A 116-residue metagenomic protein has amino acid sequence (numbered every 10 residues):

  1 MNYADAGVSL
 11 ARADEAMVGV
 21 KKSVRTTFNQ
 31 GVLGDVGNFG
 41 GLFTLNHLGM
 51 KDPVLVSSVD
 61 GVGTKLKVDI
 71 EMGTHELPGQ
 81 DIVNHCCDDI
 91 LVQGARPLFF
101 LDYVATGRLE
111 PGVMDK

Functional and structural regions predicted by a protein language model:
M1-V8: Generic N-terminal amphipathic, Lys/Arg-enriched alpha-helix
N2, A13-M17: N-terminal amphipathic, basic-rich helices that act as targeting or association modules
A11-D14, G112: Generic alpha-helical secondary structure signal
G19-K116: Glycine-rich phosphate/pyrophosphate-binding loop regions near the starts of catalytic domains
